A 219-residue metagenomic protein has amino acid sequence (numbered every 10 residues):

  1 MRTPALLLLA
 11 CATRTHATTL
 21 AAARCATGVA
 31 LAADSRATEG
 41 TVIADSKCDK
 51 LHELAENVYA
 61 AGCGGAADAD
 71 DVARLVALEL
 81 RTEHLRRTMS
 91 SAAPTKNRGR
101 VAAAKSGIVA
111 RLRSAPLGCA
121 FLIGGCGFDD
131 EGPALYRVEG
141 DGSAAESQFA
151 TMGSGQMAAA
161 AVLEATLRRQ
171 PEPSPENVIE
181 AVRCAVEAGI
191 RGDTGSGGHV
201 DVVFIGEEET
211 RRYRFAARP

Functional and structural regions predicted by a protein language model:
M1-L6: Classical eukaryotic N-terminal signal peptides for Sec-dependent ER targeting/secretion, especially the positively
L7-P219: Long, low-complexity N-terminal extensions
